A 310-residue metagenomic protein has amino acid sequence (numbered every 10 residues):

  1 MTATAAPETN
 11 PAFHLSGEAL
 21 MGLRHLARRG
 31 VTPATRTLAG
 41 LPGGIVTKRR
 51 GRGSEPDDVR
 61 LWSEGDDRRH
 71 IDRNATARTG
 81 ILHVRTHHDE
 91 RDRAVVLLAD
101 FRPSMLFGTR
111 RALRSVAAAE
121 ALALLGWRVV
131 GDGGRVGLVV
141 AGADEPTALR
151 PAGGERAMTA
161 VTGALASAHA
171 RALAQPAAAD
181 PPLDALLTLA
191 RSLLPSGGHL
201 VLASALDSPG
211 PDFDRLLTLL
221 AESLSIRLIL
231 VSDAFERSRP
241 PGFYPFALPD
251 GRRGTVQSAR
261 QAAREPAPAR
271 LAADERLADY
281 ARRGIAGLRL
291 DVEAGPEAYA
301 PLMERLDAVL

Functional and structural regions predicted by a protein language model:
T2-I45, L61-D66, I71, A75 (+4 more regions): Exposed, interaction-prone extracellular/peripheral surfaces
